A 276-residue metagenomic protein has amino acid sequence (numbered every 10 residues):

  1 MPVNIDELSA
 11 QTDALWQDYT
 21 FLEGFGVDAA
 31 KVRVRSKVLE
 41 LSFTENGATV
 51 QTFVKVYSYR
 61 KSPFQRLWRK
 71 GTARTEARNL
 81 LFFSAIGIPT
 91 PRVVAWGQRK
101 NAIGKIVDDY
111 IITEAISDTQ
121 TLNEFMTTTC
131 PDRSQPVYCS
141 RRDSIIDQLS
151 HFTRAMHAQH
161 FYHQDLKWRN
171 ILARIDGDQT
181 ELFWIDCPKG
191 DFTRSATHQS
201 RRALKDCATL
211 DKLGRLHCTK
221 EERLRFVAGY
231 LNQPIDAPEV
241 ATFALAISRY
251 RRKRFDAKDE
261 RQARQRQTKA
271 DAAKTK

Functional and structural regions predicted by a protein language model:
D13-N123, R154, A158-Q159, H163 (+2 more regions): Conserved ATP-binding subdomain of kinase catalytic cores across diverse folds
S117, W168, K189: Short, glycine/acidic-enriched loop or turn micro-motifs at the edges of active sites
T121-P136: AlphaC helix of the protein kinase catalytic domain
L166, I171-A173: Hydrophobic residue at the +6 position relative to the catalytic HRD Asp in the kinase catalytic loop
A173-Q179: Activation-loop N-terminal segment of eukaryotic-like protein kinases
T180-Q262: C-lobe/activation-segment region of protein kinase-like
R254-K276: ATP/Mg2+ or Mg2+-diphosphate-binding catalytic cores that bind nucleotide phosphates or diphosphates via glycine-rich
